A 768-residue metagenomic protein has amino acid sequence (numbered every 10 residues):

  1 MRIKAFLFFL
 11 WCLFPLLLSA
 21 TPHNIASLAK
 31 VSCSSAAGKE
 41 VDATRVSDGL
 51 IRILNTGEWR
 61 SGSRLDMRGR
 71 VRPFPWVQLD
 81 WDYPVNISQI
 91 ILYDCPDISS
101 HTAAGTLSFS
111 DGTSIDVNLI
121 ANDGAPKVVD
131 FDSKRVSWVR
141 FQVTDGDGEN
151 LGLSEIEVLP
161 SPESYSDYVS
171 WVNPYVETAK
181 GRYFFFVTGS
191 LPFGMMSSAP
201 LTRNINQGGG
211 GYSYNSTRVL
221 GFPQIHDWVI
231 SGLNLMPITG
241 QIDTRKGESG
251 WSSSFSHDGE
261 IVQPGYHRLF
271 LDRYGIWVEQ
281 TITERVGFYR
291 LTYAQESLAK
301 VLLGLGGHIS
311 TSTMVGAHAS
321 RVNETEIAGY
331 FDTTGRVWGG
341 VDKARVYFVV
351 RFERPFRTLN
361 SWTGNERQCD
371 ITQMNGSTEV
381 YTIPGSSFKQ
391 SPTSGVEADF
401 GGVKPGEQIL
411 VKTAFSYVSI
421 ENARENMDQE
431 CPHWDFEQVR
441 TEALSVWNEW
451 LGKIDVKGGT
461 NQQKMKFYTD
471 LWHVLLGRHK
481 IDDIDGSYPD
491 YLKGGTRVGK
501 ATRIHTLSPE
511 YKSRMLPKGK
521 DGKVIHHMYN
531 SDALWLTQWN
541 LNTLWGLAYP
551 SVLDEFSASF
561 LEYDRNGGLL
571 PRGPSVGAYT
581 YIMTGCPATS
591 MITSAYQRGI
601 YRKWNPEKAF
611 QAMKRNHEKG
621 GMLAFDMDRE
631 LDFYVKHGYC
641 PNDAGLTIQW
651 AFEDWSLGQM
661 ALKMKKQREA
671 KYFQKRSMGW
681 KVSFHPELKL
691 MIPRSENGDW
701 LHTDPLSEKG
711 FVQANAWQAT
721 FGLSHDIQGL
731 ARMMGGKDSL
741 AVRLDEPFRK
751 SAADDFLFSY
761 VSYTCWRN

Functional and structural regions predicted by a protein language model:
M1-L7: Bacterial N-terminal signal peptides that target proteins for export
L7-L16: Bacterial N-terminal signal peptides
T21-I87, Y93-T102, F109, L119: Disordered, acidic Ser/Thr/Pro-rich linker "stalks" and the adjacent N-terminal cap of the next globular domain
C33-A36, G69-W76, P84-V85, P96-S161: Trp- and acidic/polar-enriched beta-sheet ligand-binding modules for extracellular glycan and matrix recognition
P75, S88, A103-G105, H267 (+1 more regions): Short beta-strand/loop motifs in extracellular/secreted proteins, especially within beta-sandwich accessory domains
Q78-D80, N86-Y93, W138-Q142, E157-L159 (+3 more regions): Residues within well-ordered beta-strands of beta-sheet-rich folds
S161-S590, Q597-I648, S656-V682, L688-M691 (+2 more regions): Accessory carbohydrate-recognition regions in carbohydrate-active enzymes
